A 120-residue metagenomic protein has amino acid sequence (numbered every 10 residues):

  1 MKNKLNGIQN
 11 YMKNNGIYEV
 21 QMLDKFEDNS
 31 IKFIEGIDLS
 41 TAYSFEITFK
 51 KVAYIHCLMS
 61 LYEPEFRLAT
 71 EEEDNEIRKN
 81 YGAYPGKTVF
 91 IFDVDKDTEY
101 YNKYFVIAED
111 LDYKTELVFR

Functional and structural regions predicted by a protein language model:
M1-R120: Surface-exposed, interaction-prone regions used to assemble/regulate multi-protein complexes
